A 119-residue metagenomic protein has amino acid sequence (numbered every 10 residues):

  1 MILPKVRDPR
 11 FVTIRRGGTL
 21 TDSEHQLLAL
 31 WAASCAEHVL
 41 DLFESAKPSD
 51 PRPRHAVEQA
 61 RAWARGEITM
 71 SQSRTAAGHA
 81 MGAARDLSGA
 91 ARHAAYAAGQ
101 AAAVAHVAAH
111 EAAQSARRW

Functional and structural regions predicted by a protein language model:
M1-W119: Structured binding/interaction patches within domain cores
